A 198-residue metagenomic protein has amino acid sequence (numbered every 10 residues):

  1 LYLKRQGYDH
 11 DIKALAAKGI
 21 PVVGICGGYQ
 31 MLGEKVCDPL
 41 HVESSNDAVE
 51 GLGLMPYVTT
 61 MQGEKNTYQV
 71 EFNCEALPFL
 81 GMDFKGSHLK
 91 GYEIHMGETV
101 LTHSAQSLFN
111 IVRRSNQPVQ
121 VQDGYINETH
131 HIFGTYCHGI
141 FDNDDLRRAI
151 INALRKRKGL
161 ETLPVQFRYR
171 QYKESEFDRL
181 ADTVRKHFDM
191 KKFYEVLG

Functional and structural regions predicted by a protein language model:
L1-L80, K85-H88: Cysteine-nucleophile active-site neighborhood
K13, V58-G198: Amide-donor transfer/coupling interface in amidating biosynthetic enzymes
